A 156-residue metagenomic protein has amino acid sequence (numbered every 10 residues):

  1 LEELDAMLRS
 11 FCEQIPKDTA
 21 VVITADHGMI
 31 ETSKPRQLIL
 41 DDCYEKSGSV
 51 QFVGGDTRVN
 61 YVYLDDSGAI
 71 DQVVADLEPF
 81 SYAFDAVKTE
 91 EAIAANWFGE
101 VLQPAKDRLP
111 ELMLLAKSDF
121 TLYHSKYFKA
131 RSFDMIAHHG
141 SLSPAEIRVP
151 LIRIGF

Functional and structural regions predicted by a protein language model:
L1-F156: Feature captures the catalytic ectodomains and active-site-proximal regions of enzymes that hydrolyze or transfer
